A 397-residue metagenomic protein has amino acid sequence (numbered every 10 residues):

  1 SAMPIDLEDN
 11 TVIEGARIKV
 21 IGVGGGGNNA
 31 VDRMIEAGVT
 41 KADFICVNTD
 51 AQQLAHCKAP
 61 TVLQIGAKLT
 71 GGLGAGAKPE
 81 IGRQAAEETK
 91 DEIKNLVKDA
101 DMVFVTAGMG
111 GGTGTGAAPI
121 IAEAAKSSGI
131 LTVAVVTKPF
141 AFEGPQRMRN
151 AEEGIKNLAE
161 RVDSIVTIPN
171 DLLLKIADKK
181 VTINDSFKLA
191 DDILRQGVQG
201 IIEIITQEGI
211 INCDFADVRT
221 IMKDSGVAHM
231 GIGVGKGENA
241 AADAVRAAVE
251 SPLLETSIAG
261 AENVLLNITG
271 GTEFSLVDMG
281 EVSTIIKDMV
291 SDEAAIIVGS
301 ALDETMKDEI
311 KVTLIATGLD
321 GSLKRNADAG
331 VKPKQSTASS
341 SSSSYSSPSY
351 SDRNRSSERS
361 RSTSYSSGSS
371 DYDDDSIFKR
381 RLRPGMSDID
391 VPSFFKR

Functional and structural regions predicted by a protein language model:
S1-R397: Tubulin/FtsZ superfamily GTPase core signature
